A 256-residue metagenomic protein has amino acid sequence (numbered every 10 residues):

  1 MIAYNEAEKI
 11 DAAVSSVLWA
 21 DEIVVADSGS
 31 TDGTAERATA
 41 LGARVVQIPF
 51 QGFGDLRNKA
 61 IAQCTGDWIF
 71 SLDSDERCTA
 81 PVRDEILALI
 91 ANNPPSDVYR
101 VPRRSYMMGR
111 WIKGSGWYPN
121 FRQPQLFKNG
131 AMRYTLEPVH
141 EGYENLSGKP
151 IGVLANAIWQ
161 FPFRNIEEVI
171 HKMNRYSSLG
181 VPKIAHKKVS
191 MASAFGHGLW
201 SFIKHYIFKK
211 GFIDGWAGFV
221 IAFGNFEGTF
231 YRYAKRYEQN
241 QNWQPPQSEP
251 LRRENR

Functional and structural regions predicted by a protein language model:
M1-E22: Short, well-formed alpha-helical segments that are part of the catalytic scaffolds of diverse glycosyltransferases
E8-D11, D32-L41, P81-V82: Acidic helix N-cap motif at the loop->helix transition within catalytic regions of sugar-transfer enzymes
S16, D27-R37, D73: A conserved acidic beta->alpha catalytic loop
W19, A40-G42, R122, S147: Short, structured coil segments at secondary-structure junctions
A20-D21, G42, C64-G66, S96: Short, well-ordered alpha-helix to beta-strand connector turns
A35-Q63: Conserved donor nucleotide-binding strand/loop of the catalytic core
G54-I61, W68, L72, T79-W243 (+1 more regions): Catalytic-site signature of metal-activated, phosphate-bearing donor transferases, centered on the GT-A/GT-A-like
